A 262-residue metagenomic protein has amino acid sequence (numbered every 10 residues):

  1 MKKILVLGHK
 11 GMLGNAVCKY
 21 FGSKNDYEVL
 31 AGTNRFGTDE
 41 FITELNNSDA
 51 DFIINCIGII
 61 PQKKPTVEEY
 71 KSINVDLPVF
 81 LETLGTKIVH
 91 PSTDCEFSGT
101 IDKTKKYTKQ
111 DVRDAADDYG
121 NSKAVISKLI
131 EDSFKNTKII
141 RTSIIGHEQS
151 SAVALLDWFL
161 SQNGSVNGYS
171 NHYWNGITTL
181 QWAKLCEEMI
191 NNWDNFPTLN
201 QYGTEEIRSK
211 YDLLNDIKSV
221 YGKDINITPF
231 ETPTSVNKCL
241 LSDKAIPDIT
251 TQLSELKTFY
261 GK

Functional and structural regions predicted by a protein language model:
K2-G22: N-terminal Rossmann NAD(P)H-binding glycine-rich loop of SDR-like oxidoreductase domains
L7, C56-I57, I88-D94, S98 (+1 more regions): SDR active-site strand-loop-helix element
G37-V75, F80-T83: NAD(P)H-binding glycine-rich loop region in Rossmannoid oxidoreductase-like domains and their noncatalytic homologs
V79-A116: Conserved Rossmann-fold NAD(P)-dependent oxidoreductase catalytic core, especially the SDR/UDP-sugar
S122: Active-site helix of classical SDR
K128-W174, Q181: NAD(P)-dependent short-chain dehydrogenase/reductase
A183-N237: Mid/C-terminal beta-alpha module of Rossmann-like enzyme folds, strongest in SDR-family dehydrogenases/epimerases
V220-K262: C-terminal amphipathic/interface module of NAD(P)-dependent oxidoreductases and related NAD-binding regulators
